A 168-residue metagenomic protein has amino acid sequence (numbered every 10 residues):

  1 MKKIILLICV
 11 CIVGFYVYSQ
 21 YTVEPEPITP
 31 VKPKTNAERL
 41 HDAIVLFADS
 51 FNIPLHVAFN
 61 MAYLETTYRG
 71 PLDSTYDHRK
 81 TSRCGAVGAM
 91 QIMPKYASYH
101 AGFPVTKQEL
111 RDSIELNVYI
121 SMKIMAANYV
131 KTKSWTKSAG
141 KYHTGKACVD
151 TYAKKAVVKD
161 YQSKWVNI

Functional and structural regions predicted by a protein language model:
M1-K2, W135: Structural motif marking the loop-to-transmembrane transition
K2-T22: Single-pass alpha-helical membrane anchors
Y21-I168: Catalytic glycan-binding domains that act on GlcNAc-containing polysaccharides
